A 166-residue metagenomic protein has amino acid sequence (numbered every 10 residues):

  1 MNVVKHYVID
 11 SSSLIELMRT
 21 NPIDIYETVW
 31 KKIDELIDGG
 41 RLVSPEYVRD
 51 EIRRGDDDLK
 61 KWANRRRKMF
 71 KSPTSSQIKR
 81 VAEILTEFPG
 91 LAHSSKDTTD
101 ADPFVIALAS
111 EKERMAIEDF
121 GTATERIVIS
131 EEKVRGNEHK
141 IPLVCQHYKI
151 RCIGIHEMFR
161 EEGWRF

Functional and structural regions predicted by a protein language model:
M1-H6, L17-M18, I37, R114-G121 (+2 more regions): Feature 3881 marks metal-assisted phosphotransfer/nuclease machinery and their flanking interaction elements
M1-S44, R53-W62: Short, well-structured N-terminal submotif of metal-dependent ribonuclease cores
P22-Y26, S95-D102: A conditional alpha-helix N-cap/helix-loop micro-motif detector
V43, K71, R151-I153: General small-molecule cofactor/ligand-binding pocket signal
V43-E46, E132: Short internal beta-strands
E46-T99: PIN-domain endoribonuclease scaffold, especially VapC-family toxins
D97-V128, K140-V144: Acidic, metal-associated active-site segment
V134-G136: Gly/Ser/Thr-rich loops at beta-strand to alpha-helix junctions that form or flank small-molecule/cofactor-binding
